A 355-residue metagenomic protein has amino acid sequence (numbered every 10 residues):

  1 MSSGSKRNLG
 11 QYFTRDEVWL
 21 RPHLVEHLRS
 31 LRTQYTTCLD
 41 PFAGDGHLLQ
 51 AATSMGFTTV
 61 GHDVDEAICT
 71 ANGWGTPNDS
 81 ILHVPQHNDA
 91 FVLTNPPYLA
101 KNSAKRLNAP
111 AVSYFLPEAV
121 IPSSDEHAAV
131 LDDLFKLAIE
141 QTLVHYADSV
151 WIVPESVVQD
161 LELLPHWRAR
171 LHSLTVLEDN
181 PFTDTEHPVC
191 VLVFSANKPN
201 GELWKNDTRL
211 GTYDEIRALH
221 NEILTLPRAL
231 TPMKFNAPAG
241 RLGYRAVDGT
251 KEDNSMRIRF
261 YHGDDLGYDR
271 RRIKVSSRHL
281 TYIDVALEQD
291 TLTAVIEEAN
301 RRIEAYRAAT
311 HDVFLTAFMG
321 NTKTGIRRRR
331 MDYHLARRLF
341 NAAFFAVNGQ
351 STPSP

Functional and structural regions predicted by a protein language model:
M1-D40, H47-A51, T231, F235-P355: S-adenosyl-L-methionine
S3-L99, S156: Conserved S-adenosyl-L-methionine
L48, P97-K101, S156-Q159, I223-L226 (+1 more regions): Short acidic, S/G/P-rich loop/turn micro-motifs used as interaction or catalytic elements
S54-F57, W74-G75, K105-P110, L164-W167: Short, glycine/charged-enriched secondary-structure capping and boundary segments
V92-A109, Q141, S149-V150: Internal, well-ordered alpha/beta segment that forms a basic, Gly-enriched binding/recognition surface
L99-V130: Mobile active-site "lid"/loop adjacent to the S-adenosyl-L-methionine
H127-E186, L192: Conserved Class I SAM-dependent methyltransferase catalytic core
T185-L242: Flexible, glycine-/basic-rich loop-and-beta segments that form/coincide with the SAM-dependent methyltransferase
